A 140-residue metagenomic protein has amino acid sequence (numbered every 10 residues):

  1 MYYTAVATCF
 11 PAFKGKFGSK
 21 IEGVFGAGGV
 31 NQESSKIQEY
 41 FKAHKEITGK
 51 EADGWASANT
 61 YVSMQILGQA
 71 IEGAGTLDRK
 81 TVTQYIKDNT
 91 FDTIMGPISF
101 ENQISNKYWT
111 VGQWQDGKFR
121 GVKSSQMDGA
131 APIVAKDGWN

Functional and structural regions predicted by a protein language model:
M1-N140: Extracytosolic ligand-binding ectodomains
